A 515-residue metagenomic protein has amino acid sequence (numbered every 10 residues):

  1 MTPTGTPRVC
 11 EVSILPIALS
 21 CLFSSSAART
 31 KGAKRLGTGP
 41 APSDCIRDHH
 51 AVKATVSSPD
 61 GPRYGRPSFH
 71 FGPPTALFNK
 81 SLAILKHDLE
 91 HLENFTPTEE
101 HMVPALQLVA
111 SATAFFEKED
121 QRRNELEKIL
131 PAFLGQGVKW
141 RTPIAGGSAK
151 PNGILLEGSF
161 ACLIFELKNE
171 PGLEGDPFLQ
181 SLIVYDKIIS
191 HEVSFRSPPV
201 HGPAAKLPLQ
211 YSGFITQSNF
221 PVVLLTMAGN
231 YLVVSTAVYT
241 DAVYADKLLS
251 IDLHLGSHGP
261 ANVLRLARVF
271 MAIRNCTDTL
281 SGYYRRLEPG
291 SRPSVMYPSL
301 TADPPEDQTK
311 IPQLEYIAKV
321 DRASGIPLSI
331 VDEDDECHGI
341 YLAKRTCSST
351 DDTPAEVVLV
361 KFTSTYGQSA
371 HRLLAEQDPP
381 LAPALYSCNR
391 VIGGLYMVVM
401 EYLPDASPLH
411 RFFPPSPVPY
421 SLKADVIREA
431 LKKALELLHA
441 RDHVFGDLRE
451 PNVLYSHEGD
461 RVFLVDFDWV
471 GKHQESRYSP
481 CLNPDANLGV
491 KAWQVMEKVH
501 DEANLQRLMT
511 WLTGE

Functional and structural regions predicted by a protein language model:
T2-K128, F270, N275-D278, G282 (+1 more regions): Charged, often low-complexity linker/regulatory segments
L77-I215: A short, conserved, highly charged catalytic patch centered on acidic carboxylates
I154-I164, K344-E356, G459-R461: Active-site beta-strand-loop-beta-strand hairpin of nuclease catalytic cores that positions key catalytic residues
A261-I330: Juxta-kinase regulatory segment immediately upstream of eukaryotic protein kinase catalytic domains
I317-P380: ATP-binding glycine-rich loop module of kinase domains
T363, R372-R428: Conserved structural core of kinase catalytic domains
H439-S456, L464: Catalytic-loop of the protein kinase fold
H457-E515: C-lobe/activation-segment region of protein kinase-like
